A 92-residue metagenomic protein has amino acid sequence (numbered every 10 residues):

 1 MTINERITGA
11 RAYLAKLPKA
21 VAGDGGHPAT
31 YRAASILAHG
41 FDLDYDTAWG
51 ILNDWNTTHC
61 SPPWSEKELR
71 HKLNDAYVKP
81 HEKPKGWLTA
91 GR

Functional and structural regions predicted by a protein language model:
M1-R92: Modules that initiate DNA replication and primer synthesis
